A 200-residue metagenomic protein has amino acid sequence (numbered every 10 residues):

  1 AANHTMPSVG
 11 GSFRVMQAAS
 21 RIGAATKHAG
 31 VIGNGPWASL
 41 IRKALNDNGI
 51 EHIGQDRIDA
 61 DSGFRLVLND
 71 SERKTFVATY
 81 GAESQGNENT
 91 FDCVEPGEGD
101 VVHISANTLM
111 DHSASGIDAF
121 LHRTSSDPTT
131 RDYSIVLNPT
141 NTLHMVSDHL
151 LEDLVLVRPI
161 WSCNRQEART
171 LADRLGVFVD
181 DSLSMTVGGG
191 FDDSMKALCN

Functional and structural regions predicted by a protein language model:
A1-A29, P36-K43, G99: Glycine-rich phosphate/adenosyl-contacting loop at the front of the ribokinase-like
V15, S62-R65: Residue-level marker for the onset of beta-strands and adjacent loop->beta junctions in well-ordered domains
V31, S39-R57, F64, N69-N200: Ribokinase/PfkB-type carbohydrate-kinase core domain
